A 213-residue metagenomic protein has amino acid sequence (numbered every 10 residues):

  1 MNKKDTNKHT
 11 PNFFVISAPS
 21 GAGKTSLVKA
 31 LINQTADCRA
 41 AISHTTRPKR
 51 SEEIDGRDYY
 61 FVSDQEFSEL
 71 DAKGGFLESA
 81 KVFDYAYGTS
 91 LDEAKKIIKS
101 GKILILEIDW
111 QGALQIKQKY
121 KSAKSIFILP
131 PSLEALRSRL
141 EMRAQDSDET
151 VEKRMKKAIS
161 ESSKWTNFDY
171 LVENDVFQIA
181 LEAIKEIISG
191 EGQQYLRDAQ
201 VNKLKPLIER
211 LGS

Functional and structural regions predicted by a protein language model:
M1-F13: Extreme N-terminal, non-catalytic leader segments that precede Walker-type/kinase nucleotide-binding cores
N2-K4, S163-S213: NTP-dependent small-molecule kinase module
S17-P19: P-loop (Walker A) phosphate-binding loop of NTP-binding proteins
K24: Conserved lysine of the Walker
L27-V28: Post-Walker A alpha-helix
I32-A41: Post-Walker A helix-loop "phosphate-sensing" segment adjacent to the P-loop in P-loop NTPases
T45-L104, W110-L114: ATP-dependent small-molecule kinase phosphotransfer cores that center on conserved nucleotide phosphate-binding segments
R47-S51, I98-I103, I108, L114-Y170 (+2 more regions): A glycine- and Lys/Arg-enriched "phosphate-lid" helix/loop adjacent to the NTP-binding pocket of small-molecule kinases
